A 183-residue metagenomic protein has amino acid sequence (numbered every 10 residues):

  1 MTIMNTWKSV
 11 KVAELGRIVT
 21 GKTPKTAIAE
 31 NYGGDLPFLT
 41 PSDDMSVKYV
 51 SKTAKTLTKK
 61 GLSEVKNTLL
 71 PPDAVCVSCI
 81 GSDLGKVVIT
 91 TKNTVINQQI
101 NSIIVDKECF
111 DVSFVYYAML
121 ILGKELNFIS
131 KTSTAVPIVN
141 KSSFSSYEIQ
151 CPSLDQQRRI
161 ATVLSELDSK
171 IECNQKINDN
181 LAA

Functional and structural regions predicted by a protein language model:
M1-T23, S146-R159, S165-A183: Non-catalytic DNA-recognition/assembly elements of restriction-modification systems
S9-A29, S42-P72: Sequence-specific dsDNA recognition surfaces
T23-A27, D44-T56, V75-I96, S113 (+1 more regions): Short, ligand-facing micro-motifs at secondary-structure edges
L39: Cleft-lining beta-strand/loop regions that shape enzyme active-site pockets
C79-I80, T94-N101, T132-A161: A short glycine-rich beta-alpha junction/loop motif
I96-F114: Short peripheral tails and domain-boundary helices/loops at the edges of structured domains
I104-K107, G123, I171: Structural signal for hydrophobic packing residues in well-ordered secondary-structure cores of soluble enzyme domains
S113-S142: Short, positively charged
